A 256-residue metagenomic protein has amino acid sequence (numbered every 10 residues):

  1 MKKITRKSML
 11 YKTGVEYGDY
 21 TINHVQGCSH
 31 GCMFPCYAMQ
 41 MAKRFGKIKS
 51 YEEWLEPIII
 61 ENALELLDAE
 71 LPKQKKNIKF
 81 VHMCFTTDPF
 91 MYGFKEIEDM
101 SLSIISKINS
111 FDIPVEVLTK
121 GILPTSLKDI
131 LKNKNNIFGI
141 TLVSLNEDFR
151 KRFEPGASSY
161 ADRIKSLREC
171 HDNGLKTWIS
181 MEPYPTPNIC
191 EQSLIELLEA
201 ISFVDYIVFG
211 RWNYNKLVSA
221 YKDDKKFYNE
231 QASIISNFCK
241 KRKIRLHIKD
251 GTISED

Functional and structural regions predicted by a protein language model:
M1-S29, M33-F80: N-terminal [4Fe-4S]-dependent radical SAM core
M1-T5, M9-Y11, Y17, T21-G27 (+5 more regions): Non-transmembrane, interaction-prone segments in cytosolic or luminal domains
N62-I234, F238: Conserved AdoMet/S-adenosylmethionine-binding subsite of the radical SAM
G121, P183, R242-D256: Acidic carboxylate-rich catalytic motifs and surrounding loops in phosphoryl-/glycosyl-chemistry enzymes
